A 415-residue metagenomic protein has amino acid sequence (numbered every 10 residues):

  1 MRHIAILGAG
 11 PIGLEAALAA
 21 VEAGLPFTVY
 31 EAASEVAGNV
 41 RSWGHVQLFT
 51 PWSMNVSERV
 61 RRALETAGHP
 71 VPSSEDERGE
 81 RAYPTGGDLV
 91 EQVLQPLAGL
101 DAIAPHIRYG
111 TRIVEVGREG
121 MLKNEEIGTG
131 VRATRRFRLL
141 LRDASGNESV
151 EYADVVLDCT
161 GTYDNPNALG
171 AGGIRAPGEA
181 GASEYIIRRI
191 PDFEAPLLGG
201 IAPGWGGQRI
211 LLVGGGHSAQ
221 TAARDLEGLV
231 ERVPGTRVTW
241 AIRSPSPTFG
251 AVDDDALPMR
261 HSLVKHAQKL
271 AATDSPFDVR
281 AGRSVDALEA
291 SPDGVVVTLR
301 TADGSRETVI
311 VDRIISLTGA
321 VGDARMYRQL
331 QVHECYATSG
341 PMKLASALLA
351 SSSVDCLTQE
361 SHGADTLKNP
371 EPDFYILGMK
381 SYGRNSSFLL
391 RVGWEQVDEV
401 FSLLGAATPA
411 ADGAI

Functional and structural regions predicted by a protein language model:
R2-T28, L212-L229: N-terminal Rossmann-like FAD-binding beta1-loop-alpha1 element of flavoenzymes
H3, P26, R209, P234-V238 (+1 more regions): Residues at the starts of beta-strands that form the adenosine-phosphate
A33-Q92, S183, R188-G199, V238-M259 (+2 more regions): Glycine-rich active-site loop/strand segments that organize a redox cofactor
H45-T50, Y336-Y375: FAD-binding beta-loop-beta segment adjacent to the flavin cofactor pocket
S74-V155, C159-N165, D286-V297, I310-R313: Feature captures the FAD/FMN-dependent oxidoreductase FAD-binding
G86, D158-R232, V238, T338-A347 (+1 more regions): Glycine-rich dinucleotide-binding loop and its adjacent helix/turn
E115, A133, E227-C335, S402-I415: A Rossmann-like FAD-binding core segment of flavoenzymes
H362-A414: A conserved FAD-binding loop/helix module that cradles the flavin
